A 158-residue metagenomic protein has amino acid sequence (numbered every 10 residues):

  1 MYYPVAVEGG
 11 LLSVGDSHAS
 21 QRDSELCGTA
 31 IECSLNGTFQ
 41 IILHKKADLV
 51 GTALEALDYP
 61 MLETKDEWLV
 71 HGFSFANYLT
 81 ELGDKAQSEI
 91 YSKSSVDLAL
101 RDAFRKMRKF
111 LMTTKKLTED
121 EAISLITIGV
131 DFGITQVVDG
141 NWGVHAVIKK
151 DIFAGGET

Functional and structural regions predicted by a protein language model:
M1-L62, R105, M112, E119-V147 (+2 more regions): Glycine-rich anion/phosphate-binding loop at the beta-strand->alpha-helix junction
E55-T118, L125: A hydrophobic, small-residue-rich beta->alpha segment in the mid-to-C-terminal subdomain of diverse proteins
